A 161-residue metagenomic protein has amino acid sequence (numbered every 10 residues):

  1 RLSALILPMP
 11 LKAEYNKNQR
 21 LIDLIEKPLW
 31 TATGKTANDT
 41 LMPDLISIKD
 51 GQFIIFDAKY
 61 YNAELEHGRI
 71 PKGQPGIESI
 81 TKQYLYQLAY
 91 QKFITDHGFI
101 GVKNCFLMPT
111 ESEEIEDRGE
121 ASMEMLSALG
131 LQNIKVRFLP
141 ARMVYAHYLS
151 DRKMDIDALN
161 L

Functional and structural regions predicted by a protein language model:
R1-L161: Catalytic core segments in nucleotide and nucleic-acid processing enzymes
